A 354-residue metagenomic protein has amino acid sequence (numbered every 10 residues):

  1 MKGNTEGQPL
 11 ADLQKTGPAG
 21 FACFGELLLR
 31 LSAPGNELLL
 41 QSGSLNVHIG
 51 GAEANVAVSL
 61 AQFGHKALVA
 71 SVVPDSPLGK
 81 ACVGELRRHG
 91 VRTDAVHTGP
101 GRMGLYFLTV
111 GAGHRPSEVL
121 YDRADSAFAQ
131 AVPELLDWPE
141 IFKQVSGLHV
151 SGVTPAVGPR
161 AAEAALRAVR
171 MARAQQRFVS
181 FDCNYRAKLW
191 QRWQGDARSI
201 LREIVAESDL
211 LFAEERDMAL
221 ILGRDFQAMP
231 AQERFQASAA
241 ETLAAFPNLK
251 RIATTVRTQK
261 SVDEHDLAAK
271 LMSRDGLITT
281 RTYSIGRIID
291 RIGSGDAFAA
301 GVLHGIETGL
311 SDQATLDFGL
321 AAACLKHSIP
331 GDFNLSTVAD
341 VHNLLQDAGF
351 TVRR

Functional and structural regions predicted by a protein language model:
K2-L38: Positively charged, low-complexity intrinsically disordered leader regions
C23-E37, H265-R281: Acidic-glycine-rich active-site phosphate/pyrophosphate-binding loop
S44-A54, S71-P74, V96-P100, D290-S294 (+1 more regions): Active-site nucleophile and cofactor-binding loops and adjacent substrate-binding regions of central metabolic enzymes
H48, N55-A67, G305-T308: Alpha-helix C-terminal capping segments
K66-V153, V341-R354: Conserved N-terminal subdomain of the carbohydrate kinase-like
Q175, L189-D275: Conserved phosphate/ATP/ADP-binding segment of small-molecule kinases
Q176-N184: Short beta-strand/loop segments at the ligand-binding rim of alpha/beta enzyme cores
I278-A348, V352-R354: Conserved post-catalytic alpha-helical subdomain immediately downstream of the catalytic base and nucleotide-binding
